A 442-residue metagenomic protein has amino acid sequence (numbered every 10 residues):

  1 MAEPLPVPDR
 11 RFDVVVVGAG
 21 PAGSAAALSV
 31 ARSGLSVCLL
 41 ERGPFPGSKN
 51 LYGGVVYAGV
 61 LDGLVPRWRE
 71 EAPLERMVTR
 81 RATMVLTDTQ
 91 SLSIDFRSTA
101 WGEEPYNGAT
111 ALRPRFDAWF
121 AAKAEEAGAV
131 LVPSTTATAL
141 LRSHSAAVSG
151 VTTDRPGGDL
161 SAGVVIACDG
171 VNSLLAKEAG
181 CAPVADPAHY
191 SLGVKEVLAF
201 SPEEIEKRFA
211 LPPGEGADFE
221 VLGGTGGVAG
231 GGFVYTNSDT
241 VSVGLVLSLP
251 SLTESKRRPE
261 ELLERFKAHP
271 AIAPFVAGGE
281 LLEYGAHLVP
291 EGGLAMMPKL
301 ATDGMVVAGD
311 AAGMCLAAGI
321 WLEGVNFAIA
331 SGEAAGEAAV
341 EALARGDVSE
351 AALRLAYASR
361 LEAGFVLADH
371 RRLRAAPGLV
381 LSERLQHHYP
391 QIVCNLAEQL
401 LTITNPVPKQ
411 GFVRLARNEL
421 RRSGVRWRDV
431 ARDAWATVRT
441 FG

Functional and structural regions predicted by a protein language model:
M1-R11: A short, basic/flexible loop-to-alpha-helix module at the beginning of a structural domain
F12-L39: N-terminal Rossmann-like FAD-binding beta1-loop-alpha1 element of flavoenzymes
G43-T89: N-terminal FAD cofactor-binding segment of flavoenzymes
G102-A122, T253-R257: Short beta-strand to alpha-helix junction loop
K123-I272: Predominantly flavin-linked oxidoreductase catalytic cores and closely associated redox partners
T225-A229, S238, S251-A334, A338 (+4 more regions): FAD/FMN-dependent oxidoreductases across multiple families
A334-Q386: Active-site-proximal substrate-binding core of FAD-dependent oxidoreductases
L379-G442: C-terminal auxiliary extensions adjacent to catalytic cores
